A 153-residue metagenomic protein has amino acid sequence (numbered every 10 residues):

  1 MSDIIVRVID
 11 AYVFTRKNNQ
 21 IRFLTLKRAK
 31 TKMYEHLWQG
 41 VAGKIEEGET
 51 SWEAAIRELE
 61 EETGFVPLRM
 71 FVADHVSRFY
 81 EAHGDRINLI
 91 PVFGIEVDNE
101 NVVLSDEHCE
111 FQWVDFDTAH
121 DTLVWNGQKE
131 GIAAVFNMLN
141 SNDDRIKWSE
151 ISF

Functional and structural regions predicted by a protein language model:
M1-F23: Conserved N-terminal beta-strand and adjoining loop/helix that marks the start of the Nudix/MutT-like hydrolase domain
I5, Y34, I87-L89: Residue-level preference for beta-strand/loop junctions
V13-T15, K27, V92-E96, D115: Short, well-ordered beta-strand micro-motif
Q20-E61: Conserved Nudix-box catalytic region and its N-terminal flanking loop in Nudix hydrolases and closely related
Q39, I87, W113: Short aromatic/basic micro-patch
E60, G64-E100: Active-site segment of metal-dependent pyrophosphate-handling enzymes, primarily the Nudix hydrolase catalytic core
V92, V103-V135: NUDIX/MutT-family hydrolases
G127-F153: Charged phosphate-binding loop/patch that engages nucleotide di/tri-phosphates or the phosphate backbone of nucleic
